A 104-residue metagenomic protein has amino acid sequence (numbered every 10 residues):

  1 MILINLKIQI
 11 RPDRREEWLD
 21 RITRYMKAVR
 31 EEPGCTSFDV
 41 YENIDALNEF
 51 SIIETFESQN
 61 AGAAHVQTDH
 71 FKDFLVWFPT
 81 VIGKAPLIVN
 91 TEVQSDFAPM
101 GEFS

Functional and structural regions predicted by a protein language model:
I2-Q9, D39-V66: Short, well-ordered beta-strand segments in beta-rich or mixed alpha/beta enzyme and ligand-binding folds
I2-V40: N-terminal first-folded block
I10-P12, S58, E92-S95: Non-catalytic surface loops within mature trypsin-like serine protease
R15-E17, E49, A61, F97-M100: Intrinsically disordered, low-complexity acidic/polar segments
R24-T36, T55-V89: An amphipathic, aromatic/His-enriched active-site/gating alpha helix that lines ligand/cofactor pockets
V40-N48, V76-S104: Glycine-rich beta-strand-turn "strand-cap" elements at beta-sheet edges
